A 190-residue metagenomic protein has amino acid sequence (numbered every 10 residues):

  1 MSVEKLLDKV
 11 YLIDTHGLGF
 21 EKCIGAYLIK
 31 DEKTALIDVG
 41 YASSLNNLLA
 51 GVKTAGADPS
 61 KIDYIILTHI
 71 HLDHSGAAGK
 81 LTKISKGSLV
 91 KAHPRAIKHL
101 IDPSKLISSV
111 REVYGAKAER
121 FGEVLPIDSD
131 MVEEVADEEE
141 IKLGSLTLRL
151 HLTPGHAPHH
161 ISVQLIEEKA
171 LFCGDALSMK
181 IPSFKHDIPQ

Functional and structural regions predicted by a protein language model:
S2-A55, V163-C173: Conserved beta-strand hairpin/beta-sheet module of binuclear metal-dependent hydrolase folds, prominently
K5, L100-H151: Metallo-beta-lactamase
D8, G87-S88, D130: A structural micro-motif
G19-K22, V135, P154-A157: A short catalytic or substrate-binding loop motif that flags glycine-/basic-rich loops and adjacent residues that bind
A35, R95-H99: Short histidine/acidic/glycine/proline-rich micro-motifs that form metal- and phosphate-coordinating active-site loops
I37-G40, D63-H69, K91-H93, T153-G155 (+1 more regions): Active-site neighborhood of phospho(di)ester-bond hydrolases with catalytic His/Asp-centered motifs
S43, T147-L152, P158-Q190: Metallo-beta-lactamase
N46-R95: Active-site metal-binding motif and surrounding structural segment of the metallo-beta-lactamase
